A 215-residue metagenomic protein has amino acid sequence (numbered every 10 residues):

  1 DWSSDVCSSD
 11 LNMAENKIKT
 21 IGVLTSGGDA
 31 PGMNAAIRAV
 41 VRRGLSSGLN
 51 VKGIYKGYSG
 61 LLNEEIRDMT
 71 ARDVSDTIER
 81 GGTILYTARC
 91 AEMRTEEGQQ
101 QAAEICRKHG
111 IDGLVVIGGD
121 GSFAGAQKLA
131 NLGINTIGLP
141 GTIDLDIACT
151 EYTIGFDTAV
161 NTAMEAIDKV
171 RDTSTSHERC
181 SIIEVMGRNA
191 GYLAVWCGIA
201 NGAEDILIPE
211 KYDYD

Functional and structural regions predicted by a protein language model:
D1-S8: Short, small-residue-biased leader/transition segments that mark boundaries at the very start of proteins
S4, A14-E15, L61-V116, T153-A166: Glycine-rich oxoanion-binding loops at beta->alpha junctions
A14-L62: N-terminal phosphate-binding or glycine-rich loops at protein starts, especially the Walker A/P-loop of NTPases
T20-G28, I84-A88, D112-V116, S181-E184: Short glycine-rich or small-residue beta-strand-to-loop segments that form or flank ligand, phosphate, metal/Fe-S
S26-D29, I54-G60, R89-C90, G119-G121 (+3 more regions): Short, ordered loop/turn segments at secondary-structure junctions
A35-V40, G121-I134, A194: Short Gly/Thr/Asp-enriched flexible loops that form oxyanion-binding sites at enzyme active sites
V116-G118, K128, N135, F156-H177 (+1 more regions): Accessory alpha-helical/coil subdomains and C-terminal extensions that flank or cap enzyme catalytic cores
